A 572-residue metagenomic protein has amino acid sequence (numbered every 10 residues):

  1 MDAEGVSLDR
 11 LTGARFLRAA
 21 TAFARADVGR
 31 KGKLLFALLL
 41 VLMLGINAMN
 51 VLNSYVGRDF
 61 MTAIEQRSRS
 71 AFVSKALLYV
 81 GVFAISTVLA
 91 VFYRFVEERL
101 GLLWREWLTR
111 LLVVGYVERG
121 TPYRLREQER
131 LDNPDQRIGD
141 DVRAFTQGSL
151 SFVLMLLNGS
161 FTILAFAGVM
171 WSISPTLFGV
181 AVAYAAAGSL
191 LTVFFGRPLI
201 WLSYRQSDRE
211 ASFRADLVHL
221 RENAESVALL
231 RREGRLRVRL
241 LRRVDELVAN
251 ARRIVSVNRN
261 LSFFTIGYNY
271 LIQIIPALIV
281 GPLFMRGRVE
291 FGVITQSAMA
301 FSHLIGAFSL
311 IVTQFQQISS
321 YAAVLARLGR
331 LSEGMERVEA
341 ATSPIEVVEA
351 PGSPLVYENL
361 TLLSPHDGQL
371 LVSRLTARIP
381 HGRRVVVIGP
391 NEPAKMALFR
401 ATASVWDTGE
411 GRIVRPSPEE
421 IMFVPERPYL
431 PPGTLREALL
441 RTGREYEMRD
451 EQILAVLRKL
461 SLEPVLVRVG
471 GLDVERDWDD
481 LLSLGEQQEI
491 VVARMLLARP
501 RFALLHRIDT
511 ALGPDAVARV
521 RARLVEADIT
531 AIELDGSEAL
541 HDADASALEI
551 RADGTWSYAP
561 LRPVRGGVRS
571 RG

Functional and structural regions predicted by a protein language model:
M1-N50, F60-Y79, Y93-E97, Y123-G148 (+10 more regions): Membrane-integrated ABC transporters
D2-S7, L112-I138, V142, D216-R239 (+2 more regions): Short intracellular "coupling" helices and adjacent cytoplasmic loop segments at the cytosolic face of multi-pass
V41, G45, M49, N53-S54 (+4 more regions): A hydrophobic transmembrane-helix motif
R130-L131, S332-V386, G409-S417, A455: Primarily ABC-family ATPase nucleotide-binding module
A144-T146, W201-R209, H219-E222, A228-I275 (+3 more regions): An intracellular "coupling" helix at the cytosolic face of ABC transporter transmembrane type-1 domains
R209-F213, A228-R232, I275-P276, T295-S297 (+1 more regions): Cytosolic ends of transmembrane helices, especially the final helix of ABC transmembrane type-1 domains
E349, P390, A397-A455, L484 (+1 more regions): Conserved post-Walker A segment of ABC ATPase nucleotide-binding domains
P431, A455-A503, I508-A511, D553 (+1 more regions): ABC-fold ATPase nucleotide-binding domain signature/coupling loops
